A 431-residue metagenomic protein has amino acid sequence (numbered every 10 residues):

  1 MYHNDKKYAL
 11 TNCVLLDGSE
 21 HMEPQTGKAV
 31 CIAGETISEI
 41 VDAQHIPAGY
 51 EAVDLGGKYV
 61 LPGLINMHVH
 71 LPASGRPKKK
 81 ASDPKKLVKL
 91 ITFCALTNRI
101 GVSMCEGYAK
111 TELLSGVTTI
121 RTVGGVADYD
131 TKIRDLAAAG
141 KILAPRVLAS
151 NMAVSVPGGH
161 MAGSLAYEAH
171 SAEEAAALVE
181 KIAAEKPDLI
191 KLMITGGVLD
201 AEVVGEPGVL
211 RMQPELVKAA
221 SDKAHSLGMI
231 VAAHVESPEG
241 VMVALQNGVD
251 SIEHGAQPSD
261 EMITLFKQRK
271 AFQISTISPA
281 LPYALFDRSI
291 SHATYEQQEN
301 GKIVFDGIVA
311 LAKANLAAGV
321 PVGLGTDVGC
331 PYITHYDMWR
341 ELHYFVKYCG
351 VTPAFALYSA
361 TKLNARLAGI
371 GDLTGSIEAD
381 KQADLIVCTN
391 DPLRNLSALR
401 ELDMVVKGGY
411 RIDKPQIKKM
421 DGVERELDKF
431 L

Functional and structural regions predicted by a protein language model:
M1-K28, A33, V41-A43, I91-T92 (+4 more regions): Active-site microenvironment of metallo-dependent hydrolases
Y59-L136, E215, N247: Metal-associated gating/positioning segment near the N- to mid-region
L90-S103, H160-A177, I230: Active-site mouth loops of central-metabolism enzymes
C94-A95, C105-D130, A144-A153, P187-A201 (+4 more regions): Divalent metal-dependent hydrolysis catalytic cores, especially in the metallo-beta-lactamase
G101-A109, H170-A183, E236-G240: Short, acidic/polar
G158-E215: Active-site gating/metal-coordination segments in enzymes
L199-V309, A318, G323-C330, G350 (+1 more regions): Active-site core of metal-dependent hydrolases
S226, Y295, D306-T389, L431: His/Asp/Glu-enriched, well-ordered alpha-helical/loop segment that forms or immediately abuts the divalent-metal
